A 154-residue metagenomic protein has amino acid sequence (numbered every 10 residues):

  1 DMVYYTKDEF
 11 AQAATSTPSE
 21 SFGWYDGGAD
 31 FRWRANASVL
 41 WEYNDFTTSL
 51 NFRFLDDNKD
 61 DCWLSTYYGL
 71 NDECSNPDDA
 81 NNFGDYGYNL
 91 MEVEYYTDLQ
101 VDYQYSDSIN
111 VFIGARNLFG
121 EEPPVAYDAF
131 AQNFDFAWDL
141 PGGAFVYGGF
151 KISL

Functional and structural regions predicted by a protein language model:
D1-N58, C62: Gram-negative outer-membrane beta-barrel transporters
E9-W24, D60-G87, V125-W138: Solvent-exposed loop segments that connect transmembrane elements
D26-G28, Y88-M91: Outer-membrane beta-barrel proteins
A29-A35, V93-T97, G142-V146: Residues that define the transmembrane beta-barrel architecture of outer-membrane proteins
S38-L40, D98-D102, G114: Residues within well-ordered beta-strands of beta-sheet-rich folds
L50, Y88, I109: Phosphate-moiety recognition in structured ligand-binding domains
R53-G69, D102-L154: C-terminal beta-signal and adjacent terminal beta-strands/loops of Gram-negative outer-membrane beta-barrel proteins
G87-N89, D102-Y103: Hydrophobic alpha-helical bundle architecture
